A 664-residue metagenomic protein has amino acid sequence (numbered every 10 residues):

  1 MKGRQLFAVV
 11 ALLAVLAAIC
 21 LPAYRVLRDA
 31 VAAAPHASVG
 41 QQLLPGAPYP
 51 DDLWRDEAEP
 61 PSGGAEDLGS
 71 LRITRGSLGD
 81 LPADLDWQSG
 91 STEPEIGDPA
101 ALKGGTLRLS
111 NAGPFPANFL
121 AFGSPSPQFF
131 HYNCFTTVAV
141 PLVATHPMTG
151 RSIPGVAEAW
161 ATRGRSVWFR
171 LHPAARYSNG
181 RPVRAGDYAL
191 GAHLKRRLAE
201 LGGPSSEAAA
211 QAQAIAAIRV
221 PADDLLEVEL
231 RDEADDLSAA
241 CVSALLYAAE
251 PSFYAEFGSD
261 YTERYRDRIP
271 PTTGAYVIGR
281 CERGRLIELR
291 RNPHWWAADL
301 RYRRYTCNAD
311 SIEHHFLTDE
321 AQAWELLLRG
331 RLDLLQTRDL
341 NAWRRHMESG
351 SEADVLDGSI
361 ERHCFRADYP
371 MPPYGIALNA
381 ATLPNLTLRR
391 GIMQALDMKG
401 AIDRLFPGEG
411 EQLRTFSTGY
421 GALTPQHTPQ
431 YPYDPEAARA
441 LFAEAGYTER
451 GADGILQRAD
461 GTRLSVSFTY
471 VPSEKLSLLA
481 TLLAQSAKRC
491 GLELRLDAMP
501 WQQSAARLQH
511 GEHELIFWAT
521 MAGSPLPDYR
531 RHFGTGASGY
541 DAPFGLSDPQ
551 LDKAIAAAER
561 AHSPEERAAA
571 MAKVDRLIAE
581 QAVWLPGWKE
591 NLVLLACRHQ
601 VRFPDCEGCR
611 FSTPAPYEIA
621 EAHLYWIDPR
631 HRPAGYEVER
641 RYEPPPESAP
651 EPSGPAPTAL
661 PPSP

Functional and structural regions predicted by a protein language model:
A8, I19-S38, G46-Y49, G90-S91 (+6 more regions): Detector for C-terminal structural segments
P22-R25, A101-L102, S206-E256, A275-E282 (+1 more regions): Surface-exposed binding/hinge segments that line and control ligand-binding clefts or catalytic entry sites
V39-D56, P60, A159-G202, E227-E229 (+2 more regions): Aromatic- and charge-enriched surface segment that lines or borders ligand/interaction sites
R72-E95, G105-R163, H193, P271: N-terminal lobe/hinge region of extracytoplasmic solute-binding protein
R108, R184-H193, E227, G274-A275 (+6 more regions): Alpha-helical secondary-structure segments
Q128-F129, N133-V140, H146-P147, S243-S311 (+3 more regions): Gly/Pro-rich hinge or "lid" segments in bacterial periplasmic/extracellular proteins
R197, S205, I218, G279-R290 (+6 more regions): Extracellular/periplasmic solute-recognition and catalytic clefts
R264-D267, W295-G350, A484, G491-R495 (+1 more regions): Ligand-site clamp/hinge motif
